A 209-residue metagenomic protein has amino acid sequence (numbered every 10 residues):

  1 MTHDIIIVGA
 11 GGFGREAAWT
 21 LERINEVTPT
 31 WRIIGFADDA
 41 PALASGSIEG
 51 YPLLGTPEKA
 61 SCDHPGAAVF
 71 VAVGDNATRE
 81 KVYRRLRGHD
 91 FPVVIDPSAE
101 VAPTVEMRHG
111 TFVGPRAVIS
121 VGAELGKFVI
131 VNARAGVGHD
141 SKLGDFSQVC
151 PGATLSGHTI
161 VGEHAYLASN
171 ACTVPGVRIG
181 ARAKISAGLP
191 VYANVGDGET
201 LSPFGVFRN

Functional and structural regions predicted by a protein language model:
M1-D4, V27: Short, low-complexity, intrinsically disordered N-terminal peptides in bacterial proteins
H3-L21: Glycine-rich adenosine-cofactor-binding loop
L21-N25, L86: Active-site catalytic pocket residues across diverse enzymes, especially alpha/beta-hydrolases
I24, T28-S45: NAD(P)-binding Rossmann-fold cofactor-contacting core
I34, A67-A68, H109: Conserved acidic residues
P41-V101: Phosphate-bearing ligand-interacting subdomains that bind or position ATP/ADP/UDP/GDP/NAD(P) or nucleotide-linked
V94-N209: Structural signal for interior beta-strand "rungs" in well-ordered beta-sheet cores of soluble enzyme domains
